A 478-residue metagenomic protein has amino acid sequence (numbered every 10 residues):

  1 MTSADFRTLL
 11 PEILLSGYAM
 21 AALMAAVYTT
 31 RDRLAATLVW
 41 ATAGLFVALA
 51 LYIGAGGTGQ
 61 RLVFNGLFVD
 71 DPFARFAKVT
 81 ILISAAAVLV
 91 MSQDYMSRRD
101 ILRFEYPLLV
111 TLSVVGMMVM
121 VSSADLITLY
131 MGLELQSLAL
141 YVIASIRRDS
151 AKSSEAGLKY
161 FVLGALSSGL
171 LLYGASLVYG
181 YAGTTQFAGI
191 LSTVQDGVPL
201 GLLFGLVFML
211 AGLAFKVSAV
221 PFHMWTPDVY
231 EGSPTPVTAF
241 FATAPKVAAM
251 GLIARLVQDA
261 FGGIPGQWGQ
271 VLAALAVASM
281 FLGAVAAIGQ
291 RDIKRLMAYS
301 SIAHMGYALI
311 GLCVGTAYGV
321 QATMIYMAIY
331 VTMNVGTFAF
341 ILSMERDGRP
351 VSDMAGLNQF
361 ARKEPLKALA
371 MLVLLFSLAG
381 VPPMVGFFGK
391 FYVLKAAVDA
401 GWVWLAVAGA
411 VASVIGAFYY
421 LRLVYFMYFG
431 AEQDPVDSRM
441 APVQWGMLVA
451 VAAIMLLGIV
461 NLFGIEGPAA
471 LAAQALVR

Functional and structural regions predicted by a protein language model:
M1-R478: Alpha-helical transmembrane segments of multi-pass membrane proteins predominantly involved in bioenergetics
